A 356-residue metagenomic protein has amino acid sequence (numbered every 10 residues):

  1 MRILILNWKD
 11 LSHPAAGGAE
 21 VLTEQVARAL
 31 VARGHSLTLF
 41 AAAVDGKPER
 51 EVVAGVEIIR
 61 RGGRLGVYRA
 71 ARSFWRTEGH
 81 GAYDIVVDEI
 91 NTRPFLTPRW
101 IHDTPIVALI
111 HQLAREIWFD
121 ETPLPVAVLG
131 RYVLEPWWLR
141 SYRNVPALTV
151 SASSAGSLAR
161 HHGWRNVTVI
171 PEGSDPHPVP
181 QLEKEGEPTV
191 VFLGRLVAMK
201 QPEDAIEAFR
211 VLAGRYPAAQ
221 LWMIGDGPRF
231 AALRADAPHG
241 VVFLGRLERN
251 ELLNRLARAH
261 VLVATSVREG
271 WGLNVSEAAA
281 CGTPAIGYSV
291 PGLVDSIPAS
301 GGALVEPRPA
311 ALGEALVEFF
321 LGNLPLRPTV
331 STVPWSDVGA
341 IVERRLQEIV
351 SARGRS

Functional and structural regions predicted by a protein language model:
A114, P125-L148: Membrane-proximal helix-turn-helix segments that form the acceptor-binding/catalytic region of lipid-linked
L148, S174, Q181-A213: Conserved donor-binding/catalytic core segment of Leloir-type glycosyltransferases
S153, G173: Carbohydrate-associated surface elements
A231-N250: Nucleotide-activated donor-binding/catalytic signature segment of Leloir-type glycosyltransferases, i.e., the conserved
V267: Aromatic "clamp/platform" in nucleotide-sugar-dependent glycosyltransferases that forms part of the donor/acceptor
P284-G287: Short hydrophobic beta-strand element within catalytic cores of glycosyltransferases and related nucleotide-activated
A299-A310, V317-G322: Conserved acidic donor-binding segment of nucleotide-sugar-dependent glycosyltransferases
N323-V350: A charged, aromatic-enriched C-terminal amphipathic alpha-helix characteristic of glycosyltransferases across folds
